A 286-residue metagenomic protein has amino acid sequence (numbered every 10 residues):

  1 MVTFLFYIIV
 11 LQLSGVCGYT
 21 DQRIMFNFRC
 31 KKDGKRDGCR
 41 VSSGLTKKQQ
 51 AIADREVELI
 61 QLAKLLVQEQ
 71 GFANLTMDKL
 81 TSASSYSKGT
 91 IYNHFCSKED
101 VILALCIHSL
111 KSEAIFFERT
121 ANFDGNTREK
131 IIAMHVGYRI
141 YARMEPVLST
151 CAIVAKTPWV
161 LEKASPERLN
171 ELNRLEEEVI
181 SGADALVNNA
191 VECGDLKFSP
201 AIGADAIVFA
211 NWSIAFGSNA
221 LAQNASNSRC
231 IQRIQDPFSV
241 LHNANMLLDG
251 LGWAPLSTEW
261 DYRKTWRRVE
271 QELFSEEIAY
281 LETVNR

Functional and structural regions predicted by a protein language model:
T3-S43, S181, A185-C193, G217-R286: C-terminal peripheral helix-coil segments that are non-catalytic and often amphipathic
C30, R40-K48, L65, N74-T76 (+2 more regions): Short glycine/proline-centered loop/turn elements that form peptide/ligand docking sites
D54, E58-L65, E69, A83 (+6 more regions): Alpha-helical structural segments
Q70-D100, A104: Helix-turn-helix
F117-E118, K163-D195, A204-A220, P237-N245: Amphipathic alpha-helical packing segments from all-alpha helical-bundle domains
R128-V147, F209, L241, N245: Amphipathic alpha-helical segments that line or abut small-molecule/effector binding pockets and mediate allosteric
M144-E167, A220-N224: Amphipathic alpha-helical segments used for helix-helix packing
T150-I153, F198-P200, N224, S257-W260: Short, hydrophobic secondary-structure boundary micro-motifs
